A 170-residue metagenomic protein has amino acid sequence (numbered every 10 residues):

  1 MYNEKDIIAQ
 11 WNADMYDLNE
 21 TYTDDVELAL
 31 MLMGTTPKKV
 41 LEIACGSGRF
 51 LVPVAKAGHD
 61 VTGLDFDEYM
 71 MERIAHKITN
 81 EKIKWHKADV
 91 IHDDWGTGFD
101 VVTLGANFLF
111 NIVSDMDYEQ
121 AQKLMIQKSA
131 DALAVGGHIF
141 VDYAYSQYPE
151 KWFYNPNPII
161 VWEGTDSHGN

Functional and structural regions predicted by a protein language model:
M1-T36: Conserved class I S-adenosyl-L-methionine
M33-G34, I78, L133: A generic alpha-to-beta junction signature in SAM-dependent methyltransferases
A44-G46: Class I SAM-dependent methyltransferase "Motif I" SAM/SAH-binding loop
R49-H92: Class I SAM-dependent methyltransferase SAM/SAH-binding core
D94-V101: A short acidic, Gly/Pro-enriched loop at the edge of an enzyme's catalytic core that lines a small-molecule cofactor
T103-G105: A conserved beta-strand element that flanks and buttresses the S-adenosyl-L-methionine
Q120-V135: A short glycine-rich, Lys/Arg-flanked "PGG" loop and its adjoining helix->strand segment in the class I
F140-N170: SAM-dependent methyltransferase
